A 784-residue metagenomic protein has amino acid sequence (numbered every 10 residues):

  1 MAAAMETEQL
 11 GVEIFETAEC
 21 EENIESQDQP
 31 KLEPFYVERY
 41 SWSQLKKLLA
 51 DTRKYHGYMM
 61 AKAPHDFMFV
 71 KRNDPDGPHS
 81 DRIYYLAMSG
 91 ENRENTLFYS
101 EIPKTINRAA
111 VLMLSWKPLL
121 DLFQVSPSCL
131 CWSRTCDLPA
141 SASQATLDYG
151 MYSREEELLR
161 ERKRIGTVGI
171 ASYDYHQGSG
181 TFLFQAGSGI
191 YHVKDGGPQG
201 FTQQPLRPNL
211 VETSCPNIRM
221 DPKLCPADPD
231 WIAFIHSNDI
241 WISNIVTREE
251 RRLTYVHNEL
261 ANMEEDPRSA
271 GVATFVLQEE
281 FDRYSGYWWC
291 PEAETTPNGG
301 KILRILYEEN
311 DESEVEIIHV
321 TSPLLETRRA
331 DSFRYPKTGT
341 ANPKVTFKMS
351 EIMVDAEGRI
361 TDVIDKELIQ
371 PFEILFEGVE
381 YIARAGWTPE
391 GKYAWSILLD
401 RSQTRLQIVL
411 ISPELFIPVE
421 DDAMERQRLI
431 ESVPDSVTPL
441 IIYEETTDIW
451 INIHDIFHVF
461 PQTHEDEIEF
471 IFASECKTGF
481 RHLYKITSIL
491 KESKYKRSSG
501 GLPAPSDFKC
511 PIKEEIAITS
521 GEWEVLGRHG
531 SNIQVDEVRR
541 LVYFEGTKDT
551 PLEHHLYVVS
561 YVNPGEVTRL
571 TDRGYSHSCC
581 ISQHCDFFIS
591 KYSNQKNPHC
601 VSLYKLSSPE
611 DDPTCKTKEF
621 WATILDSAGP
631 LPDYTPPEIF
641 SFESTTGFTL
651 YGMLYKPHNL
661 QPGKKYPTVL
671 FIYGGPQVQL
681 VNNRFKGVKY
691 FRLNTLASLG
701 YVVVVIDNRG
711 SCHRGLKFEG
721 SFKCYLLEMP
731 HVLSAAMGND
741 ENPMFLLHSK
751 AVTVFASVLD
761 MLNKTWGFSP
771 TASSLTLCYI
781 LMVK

Functional and structural regions predicted by a protein language model:
A2-I581, D586-F587, K596-H599, Y604 (+1 more regions): Beta-propeller folds
T321, I672-G674, L781: The conserved beta1-alpha1 loop
F347, I442, L483, V601 (+7 more regions): Conserved hydrophobic/aromatic pocket- or pore-lining residues that grip, position, or stack substrates in active sites
W395-T404, F472-T478, D549, N594 (+5 more regions): C-terminal substrate/ligand-recognition segments
E445, I489, H658, D707-S711 (+1 more regions): Short beta-to-alpha linker loops that shape the active-site pocket of alpha/beta-hydrolase fold enzymes
T617-K664: N-terminal cap/lid segment of alpha/beta-hydrolase-fold proteins
L660-R714: Short substrate-entry loop that stabilizes the transition state in hydrolases
K689-T695, L699, V705-K784: Active-site-proximal cap/loop segments of hydrolase catalytic domains
